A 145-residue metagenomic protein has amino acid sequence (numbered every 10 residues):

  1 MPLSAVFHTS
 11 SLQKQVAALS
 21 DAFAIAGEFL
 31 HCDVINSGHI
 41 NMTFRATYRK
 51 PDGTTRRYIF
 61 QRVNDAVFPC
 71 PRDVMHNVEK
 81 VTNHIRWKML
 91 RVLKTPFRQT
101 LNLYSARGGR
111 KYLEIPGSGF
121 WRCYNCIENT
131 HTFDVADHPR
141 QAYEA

Functional and structural regions predicted by a protein language model:
M1-D33, V81, I85: Juxta-kinase regulatory segment immediately upstream of eukaryotic protein kinase catalytic domains
H31-A145: Conserved ATP-binding subdomain of kinase catalytic cores across diverse folds
